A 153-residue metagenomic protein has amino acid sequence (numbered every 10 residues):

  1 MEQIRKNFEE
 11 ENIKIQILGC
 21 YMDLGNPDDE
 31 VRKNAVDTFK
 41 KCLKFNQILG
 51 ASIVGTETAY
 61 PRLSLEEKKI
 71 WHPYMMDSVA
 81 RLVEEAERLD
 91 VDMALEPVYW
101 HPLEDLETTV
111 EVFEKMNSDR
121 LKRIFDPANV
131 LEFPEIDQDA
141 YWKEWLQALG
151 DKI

Functional and structural regions predicted by a protein language model:
E2, N7-K14, L24-F125, E132: Active-site acidic/histidine proton-transfer and metal-coordination neighborhood in alpha/beta enzyme cores
L18: Zn-dependent metallopeptidase/amidohydrolase metal-coordination segment
Y21: Active-site-adjacent segment of FAD-dependent monooxygenases/related oxidoreductases
E135-I153: Glycoside hydrolase catalytic-domain groove-lining segments
